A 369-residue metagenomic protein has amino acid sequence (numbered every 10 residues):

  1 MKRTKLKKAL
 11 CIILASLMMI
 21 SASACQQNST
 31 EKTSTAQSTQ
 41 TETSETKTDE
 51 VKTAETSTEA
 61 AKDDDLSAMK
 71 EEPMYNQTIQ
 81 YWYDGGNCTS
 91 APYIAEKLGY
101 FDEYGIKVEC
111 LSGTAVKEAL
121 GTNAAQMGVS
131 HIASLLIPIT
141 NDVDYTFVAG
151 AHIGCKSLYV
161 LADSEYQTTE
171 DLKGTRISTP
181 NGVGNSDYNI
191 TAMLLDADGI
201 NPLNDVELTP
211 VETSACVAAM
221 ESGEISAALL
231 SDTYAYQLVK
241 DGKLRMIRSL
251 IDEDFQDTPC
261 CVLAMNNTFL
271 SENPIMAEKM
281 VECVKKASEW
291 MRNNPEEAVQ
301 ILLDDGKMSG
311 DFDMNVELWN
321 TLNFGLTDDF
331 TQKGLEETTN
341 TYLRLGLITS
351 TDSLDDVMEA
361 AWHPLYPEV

Functional and structural regions predicted by a protein language model:
T4-N28: Sec-dependent N-terminal signal peptides of Gram-positive bacterial secreted proteins and lipoproteins
S21-A36, E42: Bacterial lipoprotein signal-peptidase II cleavage site
S57-L203, E207-P210, S226-D232, K243-S249 (+1 more regions): Short, glycine-/small- and polar/acidic-enriched structural segments that line small-molecule recognition paths
G86, L111, V129, N181 (+6 more regions): Soluble non-cytosolic domains of exported or imported proteins
E103, I251-F255, T321-Q332, L354: Short, solvent-exposed loop/beta-turn-alpha elements that line the ligand-binding surface or hinge of extracytoplasmic
I132-A133, T209, A215-D304: Pocket-lining segment of extracytoplasmic ligand-binding domains
S271-T349: Secondary-structure end/capping motifs
N340-V369: Conserved C-terminal helix/tail region of periplasmic/extracytoplasmic solute-binding proteins
